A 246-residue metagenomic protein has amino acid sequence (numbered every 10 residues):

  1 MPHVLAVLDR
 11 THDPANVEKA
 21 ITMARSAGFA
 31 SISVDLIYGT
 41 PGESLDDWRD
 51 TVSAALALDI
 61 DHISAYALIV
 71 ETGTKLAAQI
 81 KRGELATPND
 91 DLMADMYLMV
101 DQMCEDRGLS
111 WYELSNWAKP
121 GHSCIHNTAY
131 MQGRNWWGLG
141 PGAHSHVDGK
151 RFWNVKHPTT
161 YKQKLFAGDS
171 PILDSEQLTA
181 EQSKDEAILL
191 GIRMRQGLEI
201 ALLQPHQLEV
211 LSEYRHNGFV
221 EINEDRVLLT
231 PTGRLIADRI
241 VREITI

Functional and structural regions predicted by a protein language model:
M1-L202: C-terminal scaffold of the Radical SAM
S53-A55, L208, T232: Generic N-terminal initiation segments characterized by hydrophobic and/or small/turn-forming residues
Y161-Q163, N223, I246: Short, intrinsically disordered/low-complexity patches at protein termini and at juxtamembrane boundaries
L202-N217: Short amphipathic alpha-helical interaction segments
R215-D225: A short, conserved structural fragment
R226-T230: Minor-groove-contacting beta-hairpin "wing" of winged helix-turn-helix DNA-binding domains
T232-I246: Short, amphipathic alpha-helical interaction segments positioned at domain boundaries
